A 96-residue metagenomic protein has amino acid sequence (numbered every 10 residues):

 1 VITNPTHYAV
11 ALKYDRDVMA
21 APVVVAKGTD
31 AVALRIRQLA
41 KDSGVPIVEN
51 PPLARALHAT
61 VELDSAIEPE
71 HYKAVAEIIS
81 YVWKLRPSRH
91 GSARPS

Functional and structural regions predicted by a protein language model:
V1-N50, A54, A59: Helical hairpin unit composed of two closely spaced alpha helices linked by a short loop
L63-S96: Short, charged, intrinsically disordered terminal tails
